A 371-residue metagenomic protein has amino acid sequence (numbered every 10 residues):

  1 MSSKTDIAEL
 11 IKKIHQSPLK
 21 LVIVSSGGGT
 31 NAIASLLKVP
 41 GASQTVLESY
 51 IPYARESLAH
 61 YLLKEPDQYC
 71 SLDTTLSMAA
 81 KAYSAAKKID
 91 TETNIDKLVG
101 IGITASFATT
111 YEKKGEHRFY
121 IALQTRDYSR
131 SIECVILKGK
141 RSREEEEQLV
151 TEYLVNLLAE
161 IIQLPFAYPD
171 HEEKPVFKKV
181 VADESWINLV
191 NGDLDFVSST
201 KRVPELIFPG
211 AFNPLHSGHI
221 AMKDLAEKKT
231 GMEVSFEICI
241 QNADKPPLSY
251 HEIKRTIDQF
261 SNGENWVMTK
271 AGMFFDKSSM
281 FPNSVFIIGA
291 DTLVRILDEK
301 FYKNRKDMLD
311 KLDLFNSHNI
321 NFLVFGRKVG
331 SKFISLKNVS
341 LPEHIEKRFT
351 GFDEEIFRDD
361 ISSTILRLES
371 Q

Functional and structural regions predicted by a protein language model:
S3, S25, G29, S71-T75 (+4 more regions): Generic structural signal for well-ordered, non-membrane alpha-helical segments in soluble metabolic enzymes
K4-A8, K12-I14, I33-K38, P52 (+3 more regions): Nucleotidyltransferase catalytic core that binds NTPs
S17, P40, L76-A79: Conserved active-site segments centered on acidic
P18-V22, E264-N265: Short active-site oxyanion
K20-I23, T104-S106: Short glycine-rich or small-residue beta-strand-to-loop segments that form or flank ligand, phosphate, metal/Fe-S
L21-S71: Glycine-rich, small/polar surface segments that engage phosphate groups of diverse ligands
E65-N94: A charged amphipathic helix-loop-strand protein-protein interaction module that recurs in cytosolic assemblies
